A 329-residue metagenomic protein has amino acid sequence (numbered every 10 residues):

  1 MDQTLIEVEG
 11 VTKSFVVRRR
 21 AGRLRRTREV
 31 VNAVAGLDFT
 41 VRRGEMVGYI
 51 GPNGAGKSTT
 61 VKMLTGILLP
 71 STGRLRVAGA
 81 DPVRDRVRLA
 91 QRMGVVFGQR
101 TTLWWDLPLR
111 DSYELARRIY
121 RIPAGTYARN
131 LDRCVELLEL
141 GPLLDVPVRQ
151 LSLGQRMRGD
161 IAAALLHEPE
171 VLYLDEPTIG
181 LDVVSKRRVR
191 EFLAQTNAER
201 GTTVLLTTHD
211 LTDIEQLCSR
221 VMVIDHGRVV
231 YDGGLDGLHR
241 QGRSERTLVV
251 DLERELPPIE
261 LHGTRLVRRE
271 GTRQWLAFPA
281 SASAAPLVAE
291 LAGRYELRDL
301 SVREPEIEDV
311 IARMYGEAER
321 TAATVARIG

Functional and structural regions predicted by a protein language model:
T65: Helix-to-loop junction immediately C-terminal to a conserved catalytic motif
G73-R84, L89: Conserved ABC transporter NBD signature motif
E114, R118, G125-L143: Conserved ABC ATPase "signature" region
L166-E170: A short, proline-enriched helix->beta-strand linker immediately N-terminal to the Walker B motif in ABC-type P-loop
L172-E176: Catalytic Walker B motif of ABC-type/P-loop ATPase nucleotide-binding domains
R190-P279: ABC transporter nucleotide-binding domain
